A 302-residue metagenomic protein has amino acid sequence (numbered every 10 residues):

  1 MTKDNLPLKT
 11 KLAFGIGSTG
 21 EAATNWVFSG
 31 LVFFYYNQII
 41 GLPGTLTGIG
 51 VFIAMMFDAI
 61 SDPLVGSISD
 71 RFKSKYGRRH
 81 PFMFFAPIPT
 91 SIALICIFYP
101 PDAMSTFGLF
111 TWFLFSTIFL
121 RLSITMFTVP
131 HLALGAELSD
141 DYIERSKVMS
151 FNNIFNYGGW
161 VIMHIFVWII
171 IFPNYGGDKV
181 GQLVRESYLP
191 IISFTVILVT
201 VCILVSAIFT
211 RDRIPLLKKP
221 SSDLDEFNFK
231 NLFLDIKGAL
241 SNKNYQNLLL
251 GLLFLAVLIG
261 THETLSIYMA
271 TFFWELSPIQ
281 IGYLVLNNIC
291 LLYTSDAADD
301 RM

Functional and structural regions predicted by a protein language model:
T2-S295, R301: Membrane-embedded alpha-helical bundles of multi-pass transporters/translocases, especially carrier/permease families
